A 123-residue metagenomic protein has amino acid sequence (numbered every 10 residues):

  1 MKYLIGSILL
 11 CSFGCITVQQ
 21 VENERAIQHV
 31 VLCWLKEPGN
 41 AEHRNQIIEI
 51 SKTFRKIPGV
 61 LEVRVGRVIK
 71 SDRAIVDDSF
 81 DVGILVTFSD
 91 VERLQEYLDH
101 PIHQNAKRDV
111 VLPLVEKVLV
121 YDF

Functional and structural regions predicted by a protein language model:
M1-Y3, F123: Absolute protein N-terminus
Y3-S12: Sec-dependent N-terminal signal peptides
L10, I50-T53, H100, D109: Residues within well-ordered alpha-helical secondary structure of globular protein domains
L10, I57-P58, L112-V115: Short, well-ordered coil/turn elements that cap or connect secondary structure elements
C15-D81, S89-Q95, F123: Short S/T/G/P-rich N-terminal loop/turn motif that feeds into the first structured element of a domain
V86-F123: Surface-exposed, polar helix/loop patches in the mature regions of secreted/periplasmic/lumenal proteins that form
